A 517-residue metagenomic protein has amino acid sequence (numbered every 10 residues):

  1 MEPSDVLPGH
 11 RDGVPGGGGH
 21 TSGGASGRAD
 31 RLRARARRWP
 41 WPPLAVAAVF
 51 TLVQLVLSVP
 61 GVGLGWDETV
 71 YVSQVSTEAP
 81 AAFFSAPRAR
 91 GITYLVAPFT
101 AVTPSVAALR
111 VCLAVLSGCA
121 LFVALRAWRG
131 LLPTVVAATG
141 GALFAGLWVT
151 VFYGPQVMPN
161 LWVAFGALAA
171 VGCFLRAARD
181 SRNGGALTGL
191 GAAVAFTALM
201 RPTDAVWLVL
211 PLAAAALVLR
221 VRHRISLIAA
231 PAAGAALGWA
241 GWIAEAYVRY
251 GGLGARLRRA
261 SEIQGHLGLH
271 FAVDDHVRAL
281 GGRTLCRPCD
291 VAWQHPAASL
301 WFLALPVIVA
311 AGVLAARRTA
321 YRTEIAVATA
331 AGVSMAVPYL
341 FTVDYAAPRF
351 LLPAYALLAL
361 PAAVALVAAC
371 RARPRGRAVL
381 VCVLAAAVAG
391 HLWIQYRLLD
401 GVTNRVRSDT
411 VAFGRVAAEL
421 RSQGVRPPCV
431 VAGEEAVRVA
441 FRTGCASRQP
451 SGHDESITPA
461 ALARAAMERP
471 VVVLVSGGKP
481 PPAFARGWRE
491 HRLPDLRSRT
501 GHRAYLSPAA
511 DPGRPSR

Functional and structural regions predicted by a protein language model:
R38, G130, S181-G184, L219-P231 (+4 more regions): Membrane-interface helix-loop-helix junctions at transmembrane boundaries of multi-pass membrane enzymes, predominantly
L44-A47, A233-A236, A320-Y321, L366-L398: Signature aromatic-anchored transmembrane alpha helix within multi-pass, membrane-resident enzymes that catalyze glycan
Q54, R224-F302, I394: Membrane-lumen/periplasm interface segments of specific transmembrane helices in polyprenyl phosphate-linked
V59-S73, F83-V96, T103-A107, R249-L257 (+1 more regions): Extracytoplasmic catalytic/substrate-binding loops of multi-pass membrane glycan-assembly enzymes
P80, G140-G141, Y153, G185-P202 (+3 more regions): Membrane-interface alpha helices of multi-pass inner-membrane proteins
P87, V111-C119, L131, V135-A169 (+4 more regions): Multi-pass, polyprenyl lipid-linked donor-dependent membrane glycosyltransferases
Y153-G154, N160, M200, W301 (+2 more regions): Hydrophobic/aromatic-rich transmembrane helices and adjacent perimembrane loops
T410, A418-P459, M467-P481: Short periplasmic/luminal acceptor-recognition loop of GT-C membrane glycosyltransferases, typified by
